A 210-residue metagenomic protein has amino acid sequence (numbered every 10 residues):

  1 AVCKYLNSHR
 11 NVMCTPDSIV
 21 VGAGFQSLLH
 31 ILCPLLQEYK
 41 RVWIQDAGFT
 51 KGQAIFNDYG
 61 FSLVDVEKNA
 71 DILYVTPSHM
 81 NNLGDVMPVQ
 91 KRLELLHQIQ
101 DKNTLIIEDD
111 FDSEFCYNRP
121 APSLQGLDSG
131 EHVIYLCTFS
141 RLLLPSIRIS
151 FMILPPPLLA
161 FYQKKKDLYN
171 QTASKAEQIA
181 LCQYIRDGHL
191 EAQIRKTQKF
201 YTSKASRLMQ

Functional and structural regions predicted by a protein language model:
A1, V133-M209: PLP-dependent aminotransferase class I/II
A1-K102, I107, E114-G130, Y201: Conserved core of the PLP fold type I
D110-D112, F139: Short strand-turn motif at the edge of the Rossmann-like AdoMet-binding core
